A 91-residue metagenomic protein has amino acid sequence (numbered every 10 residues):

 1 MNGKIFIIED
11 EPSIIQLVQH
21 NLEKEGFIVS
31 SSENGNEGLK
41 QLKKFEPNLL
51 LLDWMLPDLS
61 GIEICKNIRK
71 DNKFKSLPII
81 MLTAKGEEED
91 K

Functional and structural regions predicted by a protein language model:
N2, E46-N48, K73-P78: His-Asp phosphorelay/catalytic-motif detector in bacterial-type signaling
E9: Conserved acidic carboxylate
I15, P57, E87: The feature encodes the CheY-like receiver
Q16-K24: Charged docking surfaces used in two-component/phosphorelay signaling
S31-L49: Acidic, metal-coordinating helix/loop segments flanking the phosphotransfer/catalytic sites of two-component signaling
E33, D58-L59, I68, E89: Hydrophobic residue at a beta-alpha junction that N-caps the helix immediately following a catalytic beta-strand/loop
D53, T83: Active-site residues of response regulator receiver
